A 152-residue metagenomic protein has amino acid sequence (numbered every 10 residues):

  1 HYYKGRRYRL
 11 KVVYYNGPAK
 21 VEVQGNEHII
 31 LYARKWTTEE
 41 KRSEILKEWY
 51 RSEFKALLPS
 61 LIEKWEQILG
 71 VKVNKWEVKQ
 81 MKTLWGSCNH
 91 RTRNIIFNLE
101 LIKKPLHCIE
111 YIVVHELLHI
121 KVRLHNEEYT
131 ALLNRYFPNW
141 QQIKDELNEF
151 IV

Functional and structural regions predicted by a protein language model:
H1-E110, I120-V152: Active-site-proximal or metal-binding-adjacent scaffold patches in catalytic folds
V113: Walker B beta-strand of ABC/ABC-like P-loop ATPase nucleotide-binding domains, specifically the conserved hydrophobic
E116: Walker B catalytic acidic pair
